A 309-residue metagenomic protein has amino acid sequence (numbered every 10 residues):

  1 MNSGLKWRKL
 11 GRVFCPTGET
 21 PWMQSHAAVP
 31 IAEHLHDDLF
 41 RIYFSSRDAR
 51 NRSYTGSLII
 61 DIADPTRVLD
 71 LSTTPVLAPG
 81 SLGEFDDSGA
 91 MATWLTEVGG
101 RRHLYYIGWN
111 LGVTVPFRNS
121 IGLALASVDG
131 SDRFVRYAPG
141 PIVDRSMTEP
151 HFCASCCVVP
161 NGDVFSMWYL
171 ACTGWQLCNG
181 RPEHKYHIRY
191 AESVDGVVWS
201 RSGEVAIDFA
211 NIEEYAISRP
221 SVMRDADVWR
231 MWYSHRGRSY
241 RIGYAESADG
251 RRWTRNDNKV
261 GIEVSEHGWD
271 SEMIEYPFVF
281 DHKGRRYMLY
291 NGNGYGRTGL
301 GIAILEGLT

Functional and structural regions predicted by a protein language model:
M1-S25, V29, E33-S88, T96-H151 (+4 more regions): Beta-rich carbohydrate-recognition and catalytic domains
M91: Metal-dependent C-N hydrolase catalytic cores
